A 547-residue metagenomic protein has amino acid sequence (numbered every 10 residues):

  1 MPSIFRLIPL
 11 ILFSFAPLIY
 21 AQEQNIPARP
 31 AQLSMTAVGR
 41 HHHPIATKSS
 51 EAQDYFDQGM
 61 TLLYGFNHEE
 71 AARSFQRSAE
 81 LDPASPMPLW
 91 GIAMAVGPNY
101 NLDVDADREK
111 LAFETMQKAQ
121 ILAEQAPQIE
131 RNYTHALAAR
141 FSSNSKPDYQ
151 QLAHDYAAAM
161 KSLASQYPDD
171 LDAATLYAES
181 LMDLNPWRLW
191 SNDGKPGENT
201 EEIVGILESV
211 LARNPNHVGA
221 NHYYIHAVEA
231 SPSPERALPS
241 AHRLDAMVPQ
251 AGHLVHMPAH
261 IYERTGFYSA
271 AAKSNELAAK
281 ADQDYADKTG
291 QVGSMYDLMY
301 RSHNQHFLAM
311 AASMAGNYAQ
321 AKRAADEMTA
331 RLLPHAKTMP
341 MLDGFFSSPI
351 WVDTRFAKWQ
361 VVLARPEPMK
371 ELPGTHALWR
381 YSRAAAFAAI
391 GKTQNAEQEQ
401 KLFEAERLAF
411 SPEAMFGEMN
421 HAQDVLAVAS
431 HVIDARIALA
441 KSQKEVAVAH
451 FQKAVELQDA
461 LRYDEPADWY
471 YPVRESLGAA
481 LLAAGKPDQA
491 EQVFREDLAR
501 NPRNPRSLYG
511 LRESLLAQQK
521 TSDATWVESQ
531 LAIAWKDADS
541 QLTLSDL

Functional and structural regions predicted by a protein language model:
S50-D54, A84-V96, A126-S145, D169-W190 (+8 more regions): Amphipathic alpha-helical repeat scaffolds of TPR domains
F56, M87-G91, T175, H222-Y223 (+11 more regions): Alpha-solenoid helical repeat scaffolds
L62, V96, A139, L181 (+8 more regions): Residue at a conserved register position within TPR or TPR-like alpha-solenoid repeats
H68-E70, L81-D82, I92-E130, A138-Q151 (+2 more regions): Inter-helical turn/loop elements of alpha-helical hairpins
E80, Q166, L211-R213, R243-Q250 (+9 more regions): Solenoid-like repeat scaffolds
P86, A93, G97, D107-E124 (+8 more regions): TPR/TPR-like (Sel1-like) alpha-helical repeat modules
